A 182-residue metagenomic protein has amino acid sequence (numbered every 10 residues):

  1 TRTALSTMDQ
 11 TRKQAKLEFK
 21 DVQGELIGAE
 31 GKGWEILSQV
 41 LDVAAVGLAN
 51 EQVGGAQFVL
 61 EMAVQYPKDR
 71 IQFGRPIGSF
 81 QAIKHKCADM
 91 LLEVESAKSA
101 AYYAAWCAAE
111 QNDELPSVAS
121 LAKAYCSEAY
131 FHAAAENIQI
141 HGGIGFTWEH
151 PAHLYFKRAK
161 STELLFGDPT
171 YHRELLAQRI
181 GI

Functional and structural regions predicted by a protein language model:
T1-E61, Q65, R75, T170: FAD-binding core of flavoproteins
I27-L41, Y66-F80, Q139-G143, W148 (+1 more regions): Conserved catalytic-core motifs characterized by acidic clusters
V43, N50, Q81-L91: Extended, low-aromatic, Leu/Ala- and acidic/polar-enriched alpha-helical coiled-coil segments that form the periplasmic
V64, K68, Q72-R75, L91-Y125 (+2 more regions): C-terminal helix-coil-helix/basic helical segment that borders enzyme active sites and/or dimer interfaces and provides
W106, E114, Y130-F156: A glycine-biased, small/acidic residue-tolerant capping/turn segment at secondary-structure junctions
G143-I182: Glycine-rich phosphate/cofactor-binding loops in nucleotide/flavin-utilizing enzymes
